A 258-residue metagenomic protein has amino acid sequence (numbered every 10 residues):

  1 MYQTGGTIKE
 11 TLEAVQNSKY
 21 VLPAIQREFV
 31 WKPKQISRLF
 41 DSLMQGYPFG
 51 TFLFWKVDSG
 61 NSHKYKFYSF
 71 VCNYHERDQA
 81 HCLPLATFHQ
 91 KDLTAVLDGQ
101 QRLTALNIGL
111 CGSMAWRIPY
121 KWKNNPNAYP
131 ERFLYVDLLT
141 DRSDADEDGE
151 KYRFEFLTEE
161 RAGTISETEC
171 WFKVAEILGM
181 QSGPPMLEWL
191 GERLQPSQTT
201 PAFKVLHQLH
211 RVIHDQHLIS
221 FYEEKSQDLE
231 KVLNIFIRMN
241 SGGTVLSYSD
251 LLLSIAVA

Functional and structural regions predicted by a protein language model:
Y2-P33, S37-A258: Basic- and aromatic-enriched surface patches that contact anionic nucleotides/nucleic acids
